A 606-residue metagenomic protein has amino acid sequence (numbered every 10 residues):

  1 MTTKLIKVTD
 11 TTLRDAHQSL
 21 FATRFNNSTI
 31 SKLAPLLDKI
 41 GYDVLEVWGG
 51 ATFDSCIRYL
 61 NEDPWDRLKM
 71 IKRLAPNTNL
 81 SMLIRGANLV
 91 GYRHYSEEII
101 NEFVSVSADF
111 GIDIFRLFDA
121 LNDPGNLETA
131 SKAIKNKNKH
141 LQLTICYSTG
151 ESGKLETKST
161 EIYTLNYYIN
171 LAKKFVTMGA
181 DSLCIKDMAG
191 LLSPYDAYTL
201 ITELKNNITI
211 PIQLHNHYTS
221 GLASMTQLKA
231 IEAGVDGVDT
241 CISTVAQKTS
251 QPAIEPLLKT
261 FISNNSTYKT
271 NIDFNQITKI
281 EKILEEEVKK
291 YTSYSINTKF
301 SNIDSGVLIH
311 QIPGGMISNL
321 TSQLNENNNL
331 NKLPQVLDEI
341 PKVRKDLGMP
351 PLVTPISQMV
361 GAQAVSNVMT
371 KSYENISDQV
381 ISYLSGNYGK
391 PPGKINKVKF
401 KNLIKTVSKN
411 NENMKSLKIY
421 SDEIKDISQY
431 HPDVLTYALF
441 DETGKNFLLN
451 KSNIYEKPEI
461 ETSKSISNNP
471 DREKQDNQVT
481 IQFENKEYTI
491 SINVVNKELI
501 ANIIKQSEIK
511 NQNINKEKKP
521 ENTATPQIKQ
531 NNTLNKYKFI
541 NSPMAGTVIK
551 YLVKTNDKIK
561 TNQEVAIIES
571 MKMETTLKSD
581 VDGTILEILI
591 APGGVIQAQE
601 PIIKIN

Functional and structural regions predicted by a protein language model:
V8-L13, D43-V47, T78-G86, D113-R116 (+4 more regions): Hydrophobic faces of well-ordered beta-strands that scaffold small-molecule active sites in alpha/beta enzyme cores
A16, L37, L117, L183 (+3 more regions): Conserved, mostly hydrophobic/aromatic
T29-A51, S105-I114, M178-G179: Catalytic domains of carbohydrate-active enzymes, especially glycoside hydrolases
D38-C56, K299-V307, I312-T523: Terminal or standalone catalytic/regulatory effector modules within metabolic enzymes and repeat proteins
G49-L141, I145-N170, G190-S193: Active-site beta->alpha loop and helix N-cap motifs at the rims of alpha/beta catalytic domains
L117-D119, D187, A233-S250: Glycine-rich phosphate-binding active-site loops on the catalytic face of alpha/beta enzymes
N170, S220-V235: Catalytic cores of alpha/beta
I528-N606: Structured functional modules or segments
